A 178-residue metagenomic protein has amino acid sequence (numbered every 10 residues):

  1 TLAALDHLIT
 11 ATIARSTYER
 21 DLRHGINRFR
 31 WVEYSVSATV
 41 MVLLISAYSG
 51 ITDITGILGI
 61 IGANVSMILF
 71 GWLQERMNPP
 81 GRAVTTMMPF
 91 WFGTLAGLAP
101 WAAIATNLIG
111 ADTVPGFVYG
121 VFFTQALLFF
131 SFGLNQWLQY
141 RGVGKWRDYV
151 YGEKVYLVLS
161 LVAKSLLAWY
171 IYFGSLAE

Functional and structural regions predicted by a protein language model:
T1-F29, A38-E178: Polytopic alpha-helical membrane-helix bundles and their juxtamembrane interface segments in multi-pass membrane
